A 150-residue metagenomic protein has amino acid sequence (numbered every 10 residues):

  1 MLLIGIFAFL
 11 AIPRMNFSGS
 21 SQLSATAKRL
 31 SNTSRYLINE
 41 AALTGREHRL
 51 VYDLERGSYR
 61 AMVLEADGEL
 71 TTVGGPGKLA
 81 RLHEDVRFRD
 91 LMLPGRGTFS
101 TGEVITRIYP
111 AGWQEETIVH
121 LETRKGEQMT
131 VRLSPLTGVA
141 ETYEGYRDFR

Functional and structural regions predicted by a protein language model:
I6, L10-R35, N39, L43 (+2 more regions): N-terminal helix-rich module
